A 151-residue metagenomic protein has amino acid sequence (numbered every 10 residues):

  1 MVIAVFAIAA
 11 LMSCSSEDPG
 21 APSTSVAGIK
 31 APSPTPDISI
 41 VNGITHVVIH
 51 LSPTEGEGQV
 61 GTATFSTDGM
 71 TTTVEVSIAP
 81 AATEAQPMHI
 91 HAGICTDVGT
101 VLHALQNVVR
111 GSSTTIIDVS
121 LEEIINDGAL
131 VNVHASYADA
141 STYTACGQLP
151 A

Functional and structural regions predicted by a protein language model:
M1-F6, S16: Sec-dependent N-terminal signal peptides
A10-S13: C-terminal motif of bacterial Sec signal peptides marking the signal peptidase cleavage site
S15-A151: N-terminal leader/targeting pre-sequences
